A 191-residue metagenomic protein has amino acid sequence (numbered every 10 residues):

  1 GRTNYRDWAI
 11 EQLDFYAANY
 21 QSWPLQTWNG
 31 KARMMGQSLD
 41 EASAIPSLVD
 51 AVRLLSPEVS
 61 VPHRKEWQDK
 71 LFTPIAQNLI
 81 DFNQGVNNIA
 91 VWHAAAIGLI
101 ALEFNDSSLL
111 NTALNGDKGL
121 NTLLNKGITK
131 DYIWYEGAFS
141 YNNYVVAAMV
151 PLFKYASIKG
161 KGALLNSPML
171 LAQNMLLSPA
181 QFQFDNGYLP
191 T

Functional and structural regions predicted by a protein language model:
G1-L177: Aromatic-lined, polymer-binding surfaces characteristic of secreted/periplasmic polysaccharide-degrading enzymes
N174, S178-T191: Acidic/histidine-rich catalytic neighborhood
